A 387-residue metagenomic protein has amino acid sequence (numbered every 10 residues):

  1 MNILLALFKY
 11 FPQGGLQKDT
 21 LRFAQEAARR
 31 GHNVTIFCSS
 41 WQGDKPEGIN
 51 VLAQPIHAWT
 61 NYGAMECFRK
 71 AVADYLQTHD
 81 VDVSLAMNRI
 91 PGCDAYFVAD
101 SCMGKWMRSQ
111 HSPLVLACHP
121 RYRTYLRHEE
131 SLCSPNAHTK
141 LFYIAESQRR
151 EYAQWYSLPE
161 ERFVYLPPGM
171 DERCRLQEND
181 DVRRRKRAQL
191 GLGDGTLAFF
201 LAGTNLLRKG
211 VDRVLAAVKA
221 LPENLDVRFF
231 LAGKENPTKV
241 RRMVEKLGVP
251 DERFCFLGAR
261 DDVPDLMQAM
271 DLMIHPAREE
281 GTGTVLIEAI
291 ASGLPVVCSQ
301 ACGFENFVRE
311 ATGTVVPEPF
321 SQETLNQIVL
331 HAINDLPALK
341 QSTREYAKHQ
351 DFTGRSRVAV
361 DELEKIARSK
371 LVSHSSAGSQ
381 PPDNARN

Functional and structural regions predicted by a protein language model:
K18-R22, L197, L201-A220: A conserved mid-protein helix/loop that constitutes part of the nucleotide-sugar donor-binding site
Y122, L126-V182: Donor nucleotide-sugar binding/catalytic pocket of nucleotide-sugar-dependent glycosyltransferases
R228-E252: Short, structured helix-loop element that forms part of the nucleotide-activated donor/catalytic region
A259, R278: Aromatic "clamp/platform" in nucleotide-sugar-dependent glycosyltransferases that forms part of the donor/acceptor
G283-L286, F304: Short glycine/serine-rich donor-binding loops of glycosyltransferases
P295-C298: Short hydrophobic beta-strand element within catalytic cores of glycosyltransferases and related nucleotide-activated
E305-V329: Change "using UDP/GDP/dTDP sugars" to "using nucleotide sugars
P337-R368: A charged, aromatic-enriched C-terminal amphipathic alpha-helix characteristic of glycosyltransferases across folds
